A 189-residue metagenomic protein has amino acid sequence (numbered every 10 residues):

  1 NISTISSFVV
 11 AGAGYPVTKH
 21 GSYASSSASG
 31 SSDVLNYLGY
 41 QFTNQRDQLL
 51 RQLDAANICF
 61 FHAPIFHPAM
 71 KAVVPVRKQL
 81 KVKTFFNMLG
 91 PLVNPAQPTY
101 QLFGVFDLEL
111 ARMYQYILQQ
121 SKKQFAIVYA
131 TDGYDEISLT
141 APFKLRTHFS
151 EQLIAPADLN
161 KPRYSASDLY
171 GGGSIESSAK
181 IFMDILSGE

Functional and structural regions predicted by a protein language model:
N1-S25: Active-site cofactor/substrate anionic-group-binding motifs, chiefly glycine- and Lys/Arg-rich phosphate-binding loops
S3, A28, D107: Short, conserved glycine- and acidic-residue-centered signature motifs in active-site or ligand-binding loops
V9-A13, S27-G30, L92-P95, K161: A short alpha-helix capping/helix-coil boundary motif
A24-Y40: Active-site-proximal loop->helix
N36-T43, Q48, D54-E189: Glycine-rich anion-binding loops and their surrounding alpha/beta cores
